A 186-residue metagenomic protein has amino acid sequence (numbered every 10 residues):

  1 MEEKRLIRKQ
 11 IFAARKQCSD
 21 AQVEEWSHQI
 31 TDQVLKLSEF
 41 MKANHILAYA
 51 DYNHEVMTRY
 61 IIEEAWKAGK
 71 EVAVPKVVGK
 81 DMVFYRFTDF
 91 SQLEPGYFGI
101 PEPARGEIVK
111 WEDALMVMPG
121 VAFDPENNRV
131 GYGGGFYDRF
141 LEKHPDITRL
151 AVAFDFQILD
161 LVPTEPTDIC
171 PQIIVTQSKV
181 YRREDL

Functional and structural regions predicted by a protein language model:
M1-V109: N-terminal active-site beta-alpha-beta segment that forms phosphate/nucleotide-binding and substrate-recognition loops
E2, L6, Q17, W111-M116 (+2 more regions): Surface-exposed, charge/polar-rich loops and edge strands
I11, A48, V72, V117 (+2 more regions): A residue-level signal for conserved active-site and pocket-lining positions in enzyme catalytic cores
L47, G99, M116, A122 (+2 more regions): Conserved beta-strand segments that form the floor/walls of ligand-binding pockets within enzyme and binding domains
Y52, A122, V180: Flexible, active-site-proximal loop/turn residues at the rims of small-molecule/cofactor binding pockets and catalytic
E63, G131-Y137: Charged helix-capping and loop-helix junction motifs
K76, T88, A104, G120 (+2 more regions): Residues at the C-termini of beta-strands that transition into short coil/loop
